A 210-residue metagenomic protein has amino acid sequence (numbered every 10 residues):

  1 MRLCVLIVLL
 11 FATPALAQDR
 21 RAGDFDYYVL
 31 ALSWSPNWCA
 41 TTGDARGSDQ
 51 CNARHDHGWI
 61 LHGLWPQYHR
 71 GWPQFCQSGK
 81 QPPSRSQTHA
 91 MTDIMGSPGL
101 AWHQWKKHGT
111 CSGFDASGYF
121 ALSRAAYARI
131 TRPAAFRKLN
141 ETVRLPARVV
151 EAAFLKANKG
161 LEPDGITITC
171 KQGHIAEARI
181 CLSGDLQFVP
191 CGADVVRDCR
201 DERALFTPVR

Functional and structural regions predicted by a protein language model:
M1-I7: Sec-dependent signal peptide recognition, specifically the positively charged N-region followed immediately by
V8-L10, R21, K171: Sterically constrained small-residue positions within well-ordered secondary structures of folded domains
A12-P14: N-terminal signal peptide c-region/cleavage motif recognized by signal peptidases
Q18-T41: N-terminal module-boundary/linker segments of secreted carbohydrate-active enzymes
V29-S33, G43-R210: Domain-level detector of nuclease and nuclease-like folds in predominantly extracellular/periplasmic contexts
